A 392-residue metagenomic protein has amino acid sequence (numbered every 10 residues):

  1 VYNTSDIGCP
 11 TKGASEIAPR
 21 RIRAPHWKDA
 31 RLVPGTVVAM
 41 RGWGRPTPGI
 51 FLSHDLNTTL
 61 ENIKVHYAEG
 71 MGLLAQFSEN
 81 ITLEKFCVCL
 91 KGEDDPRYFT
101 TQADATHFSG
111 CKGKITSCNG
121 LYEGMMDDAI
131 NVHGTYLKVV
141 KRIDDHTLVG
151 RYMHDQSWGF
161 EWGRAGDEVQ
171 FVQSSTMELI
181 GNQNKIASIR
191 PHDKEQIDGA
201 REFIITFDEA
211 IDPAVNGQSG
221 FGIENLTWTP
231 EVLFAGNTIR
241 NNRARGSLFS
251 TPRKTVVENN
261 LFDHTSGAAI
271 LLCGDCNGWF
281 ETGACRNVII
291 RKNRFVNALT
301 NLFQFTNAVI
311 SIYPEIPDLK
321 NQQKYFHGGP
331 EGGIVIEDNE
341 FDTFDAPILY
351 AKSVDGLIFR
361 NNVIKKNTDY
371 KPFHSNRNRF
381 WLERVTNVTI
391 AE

Functional and structural regions predicted by a protein language model:
V1-E392: Extracellular parallel beta-helix/beta-solenoid repeat domains
